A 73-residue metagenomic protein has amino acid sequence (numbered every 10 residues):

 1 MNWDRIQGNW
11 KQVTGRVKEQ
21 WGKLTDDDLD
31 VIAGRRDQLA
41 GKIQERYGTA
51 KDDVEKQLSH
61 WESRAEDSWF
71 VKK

Functional and structural regions predicted by a protein language model:
M1-K73: Intrinsically disordered, low-complexity, hydrophilic segments
